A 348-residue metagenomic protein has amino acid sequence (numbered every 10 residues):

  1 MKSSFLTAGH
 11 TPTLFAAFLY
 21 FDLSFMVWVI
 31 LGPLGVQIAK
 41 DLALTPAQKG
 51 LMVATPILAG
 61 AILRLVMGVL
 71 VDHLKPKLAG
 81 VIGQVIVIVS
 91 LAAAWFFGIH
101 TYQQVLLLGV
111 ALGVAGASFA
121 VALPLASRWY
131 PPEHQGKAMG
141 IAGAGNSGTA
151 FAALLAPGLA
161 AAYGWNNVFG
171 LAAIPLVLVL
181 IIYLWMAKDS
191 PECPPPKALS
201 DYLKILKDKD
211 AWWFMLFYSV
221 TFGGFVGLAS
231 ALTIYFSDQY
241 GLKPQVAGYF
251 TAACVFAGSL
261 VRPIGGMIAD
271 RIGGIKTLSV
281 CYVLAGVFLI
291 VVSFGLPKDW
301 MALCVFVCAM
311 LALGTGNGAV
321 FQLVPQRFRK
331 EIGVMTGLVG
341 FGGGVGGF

Functional and structural regions predicted by a protein language model:
M1-T7, S190-M215: Juxtamembrane intracellular "pre-TM" segments in multi-pass secondary transporters
P12-L44, M67, L228-T233: Extracytoplasmic
V29, I57-L65, A117, T149-F151 (+2 more regions): Residue-level signature of mid-helix packing/kink "hotspots" within the transmembrane helices of 12-pass Major
L31-G35, K209-L260: Extracytoplasmic gate region of multi-pass secondary transporters
I62-T101, A269: Conserved MFS/SLC helix-loop-helix module at the cytosolic interface between two early adjacent transmembrane helices
L108-G145: Cytoplasmic helix-loop-helix junction between adjacent transmembrane helices in 12-TM secondary transporters
I141-W185: Helix-loop-helix hairpin linking two adjacent transmembrane segments in secondary transporters
I272-V320: C-terminal transmembrane helical hairpin of 12-TM major facilitator-type secondary transporters
